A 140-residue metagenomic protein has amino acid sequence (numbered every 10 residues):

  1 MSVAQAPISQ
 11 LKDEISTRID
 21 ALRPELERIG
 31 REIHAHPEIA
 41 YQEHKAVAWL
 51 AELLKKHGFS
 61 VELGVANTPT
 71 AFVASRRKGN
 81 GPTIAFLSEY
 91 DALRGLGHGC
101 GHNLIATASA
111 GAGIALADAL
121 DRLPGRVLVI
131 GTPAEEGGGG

Functional and structural regions predicted by a protein language model:
Q5-L128: Acidic/His- and Gly-rich active-site-bordering loop/insert found across diverse amide/peptide-bond hydrolases
L123-G140: Fold-level recognition of mixed alpha/beta catalytic cores in primary-metabolism enzymes, strongest
